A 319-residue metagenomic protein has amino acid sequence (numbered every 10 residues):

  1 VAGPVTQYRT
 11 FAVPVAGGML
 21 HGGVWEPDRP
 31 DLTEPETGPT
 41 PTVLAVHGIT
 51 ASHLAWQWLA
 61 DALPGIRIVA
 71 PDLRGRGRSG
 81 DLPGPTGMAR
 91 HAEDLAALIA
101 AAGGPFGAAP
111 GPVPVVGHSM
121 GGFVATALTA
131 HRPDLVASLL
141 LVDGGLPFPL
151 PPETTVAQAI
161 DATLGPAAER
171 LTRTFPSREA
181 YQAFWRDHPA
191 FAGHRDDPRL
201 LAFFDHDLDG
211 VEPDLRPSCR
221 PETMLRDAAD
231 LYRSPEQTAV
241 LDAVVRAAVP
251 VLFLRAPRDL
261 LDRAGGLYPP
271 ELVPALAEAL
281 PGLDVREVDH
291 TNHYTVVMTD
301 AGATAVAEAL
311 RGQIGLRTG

Functional and structural regions predicted by a protein language model:
V1-V43, P64-I66, L164, P274 (+2 more regions): Alpha/beta-hydrolase fold catalytic core
G23-R29, G38-D81: Conserved HGGG/HGGXW glycine-rich cap/lid loop of the alpha/beta-hydrolase fold
E26-R29, L73-V116: Active-site loop/oxyanion-hole signature of alpha/beta-hydrolase fold enzymes
G111-T155: Conserved hydrolase catalytic core segment
V142-P176: A catalytic-pocket lid/entrance helix-loop region that shapes and gates access to the active site across common
T172-D227: Conserved alpha/beta-hydrolase catalytic His-Asp/Glu region
G210-A279: Conserved serine/cysteine hydrolase catalytic core
V288-A301: Catalytic histidine-centered segment of alpha/beta-hydrolase-like enzymes
